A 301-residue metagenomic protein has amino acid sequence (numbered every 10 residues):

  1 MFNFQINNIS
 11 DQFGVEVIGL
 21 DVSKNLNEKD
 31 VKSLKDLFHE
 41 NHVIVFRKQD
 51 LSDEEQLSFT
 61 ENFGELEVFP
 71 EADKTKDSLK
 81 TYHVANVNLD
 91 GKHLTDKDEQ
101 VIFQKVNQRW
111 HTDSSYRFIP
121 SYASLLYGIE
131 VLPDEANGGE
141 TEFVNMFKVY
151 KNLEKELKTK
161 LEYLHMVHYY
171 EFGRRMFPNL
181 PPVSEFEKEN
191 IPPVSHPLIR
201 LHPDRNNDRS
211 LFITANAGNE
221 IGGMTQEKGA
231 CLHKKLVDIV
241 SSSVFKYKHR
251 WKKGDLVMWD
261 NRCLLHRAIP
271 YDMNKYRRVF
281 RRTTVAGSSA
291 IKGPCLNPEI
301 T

Functional and structural regions predicted by a protein language model:
F2-L256, N261-T301: Non-heme Fe(II) oxygenase catalytic core, chiefly the N-lobe of the double-stranded beta-helix
